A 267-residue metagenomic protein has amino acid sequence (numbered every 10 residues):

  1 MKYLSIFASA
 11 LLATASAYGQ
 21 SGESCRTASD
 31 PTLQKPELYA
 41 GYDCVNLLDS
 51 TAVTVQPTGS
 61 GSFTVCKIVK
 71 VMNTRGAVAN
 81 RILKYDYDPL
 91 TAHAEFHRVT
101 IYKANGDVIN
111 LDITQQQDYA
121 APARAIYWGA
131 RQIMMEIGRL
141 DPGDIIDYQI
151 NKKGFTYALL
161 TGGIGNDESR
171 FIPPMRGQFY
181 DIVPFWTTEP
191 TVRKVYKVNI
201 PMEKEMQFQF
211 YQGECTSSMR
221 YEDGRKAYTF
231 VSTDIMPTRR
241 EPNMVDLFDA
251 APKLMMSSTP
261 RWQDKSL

Functional and structural regions predicted by a protein language model:
M1-C25: Bacterial Sec-dependent N-terminal signal peptides
Q20-S266: Beta-strand-rich, non-transmembrane domain signature
